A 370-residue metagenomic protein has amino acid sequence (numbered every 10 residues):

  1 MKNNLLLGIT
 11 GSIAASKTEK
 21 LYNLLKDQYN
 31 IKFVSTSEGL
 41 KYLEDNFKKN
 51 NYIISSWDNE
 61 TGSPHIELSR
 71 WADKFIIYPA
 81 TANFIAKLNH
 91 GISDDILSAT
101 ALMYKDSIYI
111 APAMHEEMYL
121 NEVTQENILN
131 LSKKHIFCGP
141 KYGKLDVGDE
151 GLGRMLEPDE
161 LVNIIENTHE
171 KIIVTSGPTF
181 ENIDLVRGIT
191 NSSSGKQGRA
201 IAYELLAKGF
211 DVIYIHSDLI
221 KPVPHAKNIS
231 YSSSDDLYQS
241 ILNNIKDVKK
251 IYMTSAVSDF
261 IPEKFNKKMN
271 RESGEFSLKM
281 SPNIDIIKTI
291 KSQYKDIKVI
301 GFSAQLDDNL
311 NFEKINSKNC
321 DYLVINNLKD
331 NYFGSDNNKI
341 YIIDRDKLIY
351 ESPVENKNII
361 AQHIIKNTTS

Functional and structural regions predicted by a protein language model:
M1-S370: A cross-family phosphate/adenosyl-ligand binding-site feature
